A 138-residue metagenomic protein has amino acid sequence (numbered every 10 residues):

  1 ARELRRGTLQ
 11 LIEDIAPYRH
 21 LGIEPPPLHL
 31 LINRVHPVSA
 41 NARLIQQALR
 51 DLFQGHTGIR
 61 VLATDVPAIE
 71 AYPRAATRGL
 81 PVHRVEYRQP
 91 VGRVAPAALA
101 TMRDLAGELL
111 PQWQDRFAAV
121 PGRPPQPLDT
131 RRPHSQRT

Functional and structural regions predicted by a protein language model:
A1-L62: Conserved catalytic-core segment of NTP-binding enzymes
V35-H36, E70-Y72: Short, internal active-site loops enriched in acidic
A71-A106: C-terminal boundary of histidine-terminating zinc-finger modules
A106-V120: Short, hydrophobic alpha-helical segments
T130-T138: Long, low-complexity, intrinsically disordered segments
